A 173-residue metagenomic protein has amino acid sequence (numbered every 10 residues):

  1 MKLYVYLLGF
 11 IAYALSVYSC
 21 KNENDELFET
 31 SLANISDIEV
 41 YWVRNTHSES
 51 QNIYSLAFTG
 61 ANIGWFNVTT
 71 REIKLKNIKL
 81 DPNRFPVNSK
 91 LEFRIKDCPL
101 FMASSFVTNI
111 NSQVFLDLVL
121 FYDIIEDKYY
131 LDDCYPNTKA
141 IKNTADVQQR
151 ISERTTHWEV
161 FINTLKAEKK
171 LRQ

Functional and structural regions predicted by a protein language model:
M1-Y18: Sec-dependent bacterial lipoprotein signal peptides
L15-T30: Bacterial Sec-dependent N-terminal signal peptides
L27-Y122, P136-E153: Extracytoplasmic
Y122-Q173: C-terminal partner/receptor-binding element of secreted or periplasmic proteins
